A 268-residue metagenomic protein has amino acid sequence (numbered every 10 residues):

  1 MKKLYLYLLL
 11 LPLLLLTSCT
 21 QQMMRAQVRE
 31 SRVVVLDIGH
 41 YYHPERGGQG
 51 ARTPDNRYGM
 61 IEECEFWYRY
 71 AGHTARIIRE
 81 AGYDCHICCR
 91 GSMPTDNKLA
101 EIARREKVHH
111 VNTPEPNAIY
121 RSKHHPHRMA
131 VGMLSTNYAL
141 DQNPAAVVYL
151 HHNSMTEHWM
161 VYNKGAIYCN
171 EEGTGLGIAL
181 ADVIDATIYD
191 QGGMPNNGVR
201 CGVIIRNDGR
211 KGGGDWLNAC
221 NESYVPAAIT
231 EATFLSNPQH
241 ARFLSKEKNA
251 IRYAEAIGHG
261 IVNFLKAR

Functional and structural regions predicted by a protein language model:
M1-L4: Positively charged n-region of N-terminal signal peptides that target proteins for export
T17-S18: C-terminal motif of bacterial Sec signal peptides marking the signal peptidase cleavage site
M23-H125, M129-V131, T156, V161-N163: Active-site histidine-acidic residue metal-binding/catalytic motifs, centered on HxH/HExxH-like signatures
E30-V33, A81-H86, L140-V147, Q191-M194 (+1 more regions): Loop/turn elements at helix/coil->beta-strand transitions in domains of secreted/extracellular proteins
V35, H152-T156, Y168-E171, P195-R268: Active-site-adjacent mobile loop/cap segments within catalytic or ligand-binding domains
R57, I61-R69, H124-H125, E171-A179 (+1 more regions): Soluble non-cytosolic domains of exported or imported proteins
R128-Q142: Short, well-structured alpha-helical segments in soluble
E171-C201: Acidic, glycine-rich loop-and-strand cores that form catalytic or ligand-binding grooves in diverse globular domains
